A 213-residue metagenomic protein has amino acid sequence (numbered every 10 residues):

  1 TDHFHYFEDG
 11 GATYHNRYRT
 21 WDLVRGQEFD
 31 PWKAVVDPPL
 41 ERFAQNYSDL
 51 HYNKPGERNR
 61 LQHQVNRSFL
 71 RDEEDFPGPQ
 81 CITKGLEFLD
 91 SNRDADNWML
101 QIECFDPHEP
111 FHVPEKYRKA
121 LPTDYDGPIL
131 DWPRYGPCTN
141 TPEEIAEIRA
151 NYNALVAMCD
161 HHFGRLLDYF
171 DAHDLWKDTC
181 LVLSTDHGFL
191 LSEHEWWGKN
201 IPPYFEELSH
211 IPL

Functional and structural regions predicted by a protein language model:
T1-L213: Catalytic domains that recognize anionic headgroups
